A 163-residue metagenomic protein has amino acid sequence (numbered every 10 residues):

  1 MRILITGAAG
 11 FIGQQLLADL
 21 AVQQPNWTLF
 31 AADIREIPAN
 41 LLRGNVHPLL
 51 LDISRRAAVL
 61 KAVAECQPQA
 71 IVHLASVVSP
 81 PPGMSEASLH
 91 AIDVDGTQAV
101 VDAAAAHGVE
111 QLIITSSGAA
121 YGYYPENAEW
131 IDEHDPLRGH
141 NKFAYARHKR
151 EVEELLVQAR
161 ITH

Functional and structural regions predicted by a protein language model:
M1-P25: N-terminal Rossmann NAD(P)H-binding glycine-rich loop of SDR-like oxidoreductase domains
T6, A32, I71-A75, L112-G118: SDR active-site strand-loop-helix element
F11-Q14, V94, R150: Residues forming the Rossmann-fold NAD(P)(H) cofactor-binding site
P25-E36: Conserved glycine-rich Rossmann-like NAD(P)H-binding loop of the short-chain dehydrogenase/reductase
R43-R55: Rossmann-fold cofactor-recognition segment
I53-D95, A103-A106, Y123: NAD(P)H-binding glycine-rich loop region in Rossmannoid oxidoreductase-like domains and their noncatalytic homologs
Q98-Y145: Conserved Rossmann-fold NAD(P)-dependent oxidoreductase catalytic core, especially the SDR/UDP-sugar
N141-H163: Active-site Tyr-X1-5-Lys
